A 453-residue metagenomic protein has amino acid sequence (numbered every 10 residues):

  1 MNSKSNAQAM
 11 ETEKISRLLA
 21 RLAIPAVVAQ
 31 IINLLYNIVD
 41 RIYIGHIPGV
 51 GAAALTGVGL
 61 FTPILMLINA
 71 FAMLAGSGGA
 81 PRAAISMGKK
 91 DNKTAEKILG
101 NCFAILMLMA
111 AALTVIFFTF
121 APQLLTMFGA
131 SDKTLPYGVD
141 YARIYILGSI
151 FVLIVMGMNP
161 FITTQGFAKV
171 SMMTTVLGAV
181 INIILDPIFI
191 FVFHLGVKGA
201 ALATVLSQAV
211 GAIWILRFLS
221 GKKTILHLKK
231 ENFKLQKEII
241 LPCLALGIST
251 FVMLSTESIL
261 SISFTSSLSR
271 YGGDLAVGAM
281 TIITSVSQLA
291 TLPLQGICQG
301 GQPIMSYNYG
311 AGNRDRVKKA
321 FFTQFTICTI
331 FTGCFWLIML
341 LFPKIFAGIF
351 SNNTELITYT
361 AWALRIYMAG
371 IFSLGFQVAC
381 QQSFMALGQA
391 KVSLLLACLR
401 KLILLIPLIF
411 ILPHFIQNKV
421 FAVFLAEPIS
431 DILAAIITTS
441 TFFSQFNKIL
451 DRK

Functional and structural regions predicted by a protein language model:
M1-A23, A83-I150, V192-G247, M305-G370 (+1 more regions): Short alpha-helical transmembrane segments in multi-pass integral membrane proteins
E11-V50, P63-G78, R82, M107-T114 (+6 more regions): N-terminal transmembrane alpha-helices
R21-D40, I144, G178, S207-G211 (+3 more regions): Transmembrane helical elements of multi-pass membrane transporters/channels
A26, Q30, I42, P81 (+16 more regions): Transmembrane alpha-helix boundary and packing residues in multipass membrane permease domains and related
I31, L35-L55, L125-D132, I188-L195 (+5 more regions): Helix-terminus/linker motif at the lipid-water interface of multi-pass membrane proteins
A52-P63, G138, A142, A201 (+3 more regions): Small-residue hotspots at the loop-to-helix junctions and early N-terminal turns of transmembrane alpha-helices
L55-V115, V152-S171, A279-L337, L341-P343 (+1 more regions): Small-residue-rich hydrophobic transmembrane alpha-helices
G76, Y145-T163, S171-A179, A200-I213 (+4 more regions): Short runs within selected transmembrane alpha-helices of multi-pass transporters and secretion channels
